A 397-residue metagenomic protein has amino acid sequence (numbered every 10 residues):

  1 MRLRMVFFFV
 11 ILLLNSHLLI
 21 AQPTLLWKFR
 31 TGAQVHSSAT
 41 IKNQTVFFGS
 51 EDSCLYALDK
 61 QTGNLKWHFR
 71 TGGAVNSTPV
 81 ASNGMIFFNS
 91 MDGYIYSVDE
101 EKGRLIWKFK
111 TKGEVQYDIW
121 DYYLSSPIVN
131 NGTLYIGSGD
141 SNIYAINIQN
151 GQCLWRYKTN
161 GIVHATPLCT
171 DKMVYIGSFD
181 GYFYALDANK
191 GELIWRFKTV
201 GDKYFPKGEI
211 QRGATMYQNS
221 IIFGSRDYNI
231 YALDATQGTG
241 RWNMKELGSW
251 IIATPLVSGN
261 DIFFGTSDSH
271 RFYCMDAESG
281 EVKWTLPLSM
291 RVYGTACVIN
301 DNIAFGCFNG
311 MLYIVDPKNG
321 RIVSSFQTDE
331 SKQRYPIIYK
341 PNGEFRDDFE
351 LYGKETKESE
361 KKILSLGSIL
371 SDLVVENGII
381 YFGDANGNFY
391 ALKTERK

Functional and structural regions predicted by a protein language model:
M1-F7: Bacterial N-terminal signal peptides that target proteins for export
F7-H17: Bacterial N-terminal signal peptides
Q22-T40, E51, L65-S82, L105-V129 (+8 more regions): Extracytoplasmic beta-rich repeat domains
S50, S90, S138, S178 (+4 more regions): Structural signature of WD-repeat beta-propellers
D59-T62, D99-K102, N147-G151, D187-K190 (+4 more regions): Short loop/turn segments that connect beta-strands within beta-propeller blades
I363-K397: Blade-level signature of beta-propeller repeat domains, shared across WD40, Kelch, NHL, RCC1 and BNR/Asp-box propellers
